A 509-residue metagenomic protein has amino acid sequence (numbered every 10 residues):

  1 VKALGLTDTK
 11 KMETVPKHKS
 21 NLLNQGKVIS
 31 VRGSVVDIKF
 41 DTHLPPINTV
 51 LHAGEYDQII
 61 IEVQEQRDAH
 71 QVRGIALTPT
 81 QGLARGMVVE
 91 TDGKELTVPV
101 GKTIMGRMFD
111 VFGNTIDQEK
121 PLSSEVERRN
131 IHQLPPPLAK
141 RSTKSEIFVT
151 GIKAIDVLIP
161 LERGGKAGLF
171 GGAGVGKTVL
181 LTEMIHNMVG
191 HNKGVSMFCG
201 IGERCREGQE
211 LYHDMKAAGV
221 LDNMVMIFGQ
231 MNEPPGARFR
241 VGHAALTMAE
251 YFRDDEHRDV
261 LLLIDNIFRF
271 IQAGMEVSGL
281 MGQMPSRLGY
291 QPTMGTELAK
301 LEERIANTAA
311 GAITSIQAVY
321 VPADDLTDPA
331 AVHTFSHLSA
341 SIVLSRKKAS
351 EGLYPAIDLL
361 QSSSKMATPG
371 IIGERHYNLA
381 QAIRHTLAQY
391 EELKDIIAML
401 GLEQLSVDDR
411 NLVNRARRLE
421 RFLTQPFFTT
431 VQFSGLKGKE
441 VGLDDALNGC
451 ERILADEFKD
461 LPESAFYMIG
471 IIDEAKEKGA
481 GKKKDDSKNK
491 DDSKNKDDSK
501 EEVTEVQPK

Functional and structural regions predicted by a protein language model:
P16-N24, V31-T150: Acidic-enriched and Gly/Ser
V28, G33, G86, M108 (+9 more regions): Residue-level signature of catalytic and energy-coupling elements of molecular machines, predominantly ATP/GTP-dependent
F40, G101-K102, E119-L122, S142-T143 (+7 more regions): Short acidic, glycine/serine/threonine-rich loops at helix termini
M87-V89, L96, I116-G165, G172 (+2 more regions): P-loop NTPase nucleotide-binding/switch module
L158, R238-G274: Phosphate-binding/switch loop-helix module in NTP-utilizing enzymes
V179-N223: Conserved P-loop
K193-S196, D222-V225, D255-L261, A310-I316: Loop/turn-to-beta-strand initiation segments
Y251, R269-F270, E276-K509: Conserved catalytic/coupling modules of large nucleotide/cofactor-utilizing molecular machines
